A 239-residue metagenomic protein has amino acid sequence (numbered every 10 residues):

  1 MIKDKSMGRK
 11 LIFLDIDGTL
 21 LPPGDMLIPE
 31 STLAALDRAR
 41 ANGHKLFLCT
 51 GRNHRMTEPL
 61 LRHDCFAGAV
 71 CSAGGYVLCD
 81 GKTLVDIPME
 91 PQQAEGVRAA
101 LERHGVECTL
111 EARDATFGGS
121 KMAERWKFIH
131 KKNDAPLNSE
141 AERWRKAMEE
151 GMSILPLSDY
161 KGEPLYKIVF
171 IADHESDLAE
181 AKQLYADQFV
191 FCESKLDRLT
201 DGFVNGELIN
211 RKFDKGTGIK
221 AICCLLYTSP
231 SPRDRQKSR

Functional and structural regions predicted by a protein language model:
K3-K5, K237: Intrinsically disordered, low-complexity polyampholyte segments enriched for Lys and acidic residues
K10-P23: Asp-based phosphoryl-transfer active-site loop
L27, L33-A135: Active-site phosphate-binding/coordination module
T57-L61, A181, S238: Hydrophobic packing residues within well-ordered alpha-helices of enzyme cores
A115-S229: Conserved acidic, metal-coordinating active-site core of Asp-based, Mg2+-dependent phosphoryl-transfer enzymes
Y227-R239: Single conserved hydrophobic/aromatic residue that forms the stacking wall/gate of nucleotide- or nucleobase-binding
